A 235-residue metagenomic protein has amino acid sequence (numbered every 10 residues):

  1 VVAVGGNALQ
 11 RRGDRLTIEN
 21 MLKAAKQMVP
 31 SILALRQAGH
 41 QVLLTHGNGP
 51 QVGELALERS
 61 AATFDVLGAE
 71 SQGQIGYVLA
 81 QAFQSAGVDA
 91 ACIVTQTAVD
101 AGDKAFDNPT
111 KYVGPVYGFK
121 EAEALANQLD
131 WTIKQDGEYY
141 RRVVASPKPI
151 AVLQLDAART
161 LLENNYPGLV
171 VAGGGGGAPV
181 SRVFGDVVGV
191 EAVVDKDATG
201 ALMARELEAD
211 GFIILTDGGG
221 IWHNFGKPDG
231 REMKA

Functional and structural regions predicted by a protein language model:
V1-T45, E54-A56, T160-N164: N-terminal glycine-/serine-/threonine-rich phosphate-binding loop
A3, A8-Q10, V152, R159-A198: Catalytic-site beta-strand/loop segments enriched in glycine and acidic/polar residues
M21-M28, V188-I213, D229-A235: Gly/Ser/Thr-rich active-site loops/lids in small-molecule metabolic enzymes that frequently grip phosphoryl groups
S31-A38, V78-G87, L202-D210: Alpha-helix C-terminal capping segments
G49, G53-A61: Glycine-rich loop at the start of a catalytic domain that most often binds anionic cofactors/ligands
S60-A172: Ligand-binding beta-strand-loop-alpha-helix segment within the catalytic cores of soluble metabolic enzymes
G177, S181-V183, L207-F225: Glycine-rich phosphate/pyrophosphate-binding loops and their adjacent beta-strand/loop elements at enzyme active sites
